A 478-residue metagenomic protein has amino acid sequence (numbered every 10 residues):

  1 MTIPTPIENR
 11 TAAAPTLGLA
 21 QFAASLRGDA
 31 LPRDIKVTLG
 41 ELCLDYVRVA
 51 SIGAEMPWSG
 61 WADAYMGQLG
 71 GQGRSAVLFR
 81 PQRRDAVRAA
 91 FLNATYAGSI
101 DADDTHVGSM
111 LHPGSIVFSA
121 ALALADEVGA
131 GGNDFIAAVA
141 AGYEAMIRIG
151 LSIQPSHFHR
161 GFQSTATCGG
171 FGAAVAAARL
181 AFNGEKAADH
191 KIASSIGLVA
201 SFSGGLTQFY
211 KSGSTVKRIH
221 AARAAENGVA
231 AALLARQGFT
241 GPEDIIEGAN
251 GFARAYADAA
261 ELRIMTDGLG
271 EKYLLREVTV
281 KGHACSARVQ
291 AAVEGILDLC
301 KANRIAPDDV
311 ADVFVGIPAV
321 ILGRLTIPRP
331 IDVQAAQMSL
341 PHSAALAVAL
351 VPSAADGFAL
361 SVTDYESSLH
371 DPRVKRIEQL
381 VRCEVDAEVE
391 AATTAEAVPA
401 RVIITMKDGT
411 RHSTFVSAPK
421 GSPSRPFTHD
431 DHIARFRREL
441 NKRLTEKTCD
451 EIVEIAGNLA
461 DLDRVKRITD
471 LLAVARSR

Functional and structural regions predicted by a protein language model:
M1-M110, V216-E226, L233-R478: Terminal-appendage/accessory-domain detector
P15, W61, Y65, N133-G142 (+2 more regions): Extended, well-ordered alpha-helical scaffold segments
G53, G71-R74, A145-I153, F202-Y210 (+1 more regions): Secretory-pathway/luminal and periplasmic proteins that interact with or process carbohydrate-rich
Y96-L151: Hydrophobic alpha-helical hairpins/lids featuring a short glycine-rich hinge
G114-L122, G169-A176, E226-A230, A291 (+1 more regions): Well-ordered alpha-helical segments within folded domains of soluble proteins
L122-G129, A176-E185, A347-L350: Alpha-helix C-terminal capping segments
G132, R148, P155, H159 (+2 more regions): Acyl-thioester C-C bond-transforming condensing/cleaving domain
S164-T165, G169-G170, S195: Active-site histidine-anchored catalytic micro-motif
